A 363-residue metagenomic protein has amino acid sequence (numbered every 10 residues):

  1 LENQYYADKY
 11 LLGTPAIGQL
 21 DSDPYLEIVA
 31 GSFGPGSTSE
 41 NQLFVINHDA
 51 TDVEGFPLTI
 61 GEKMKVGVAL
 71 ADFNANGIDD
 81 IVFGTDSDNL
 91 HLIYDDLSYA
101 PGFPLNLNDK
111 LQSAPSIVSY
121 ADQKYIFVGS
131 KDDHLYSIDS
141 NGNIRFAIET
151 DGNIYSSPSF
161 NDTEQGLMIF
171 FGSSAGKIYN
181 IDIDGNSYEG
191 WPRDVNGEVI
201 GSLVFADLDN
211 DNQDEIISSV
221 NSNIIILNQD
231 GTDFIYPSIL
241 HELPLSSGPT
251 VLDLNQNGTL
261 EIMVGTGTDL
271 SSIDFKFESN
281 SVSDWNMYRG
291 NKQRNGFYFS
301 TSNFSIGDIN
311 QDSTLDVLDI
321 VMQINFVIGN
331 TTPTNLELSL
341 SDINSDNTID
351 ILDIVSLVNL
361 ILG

Functional and structural regions predicted by a protein language model:
L1-S302: Extracytoplasmic/lumenal domain signature
T301-G363: Cellulosome-associated attachment modules in secreted, modular CAZymes
